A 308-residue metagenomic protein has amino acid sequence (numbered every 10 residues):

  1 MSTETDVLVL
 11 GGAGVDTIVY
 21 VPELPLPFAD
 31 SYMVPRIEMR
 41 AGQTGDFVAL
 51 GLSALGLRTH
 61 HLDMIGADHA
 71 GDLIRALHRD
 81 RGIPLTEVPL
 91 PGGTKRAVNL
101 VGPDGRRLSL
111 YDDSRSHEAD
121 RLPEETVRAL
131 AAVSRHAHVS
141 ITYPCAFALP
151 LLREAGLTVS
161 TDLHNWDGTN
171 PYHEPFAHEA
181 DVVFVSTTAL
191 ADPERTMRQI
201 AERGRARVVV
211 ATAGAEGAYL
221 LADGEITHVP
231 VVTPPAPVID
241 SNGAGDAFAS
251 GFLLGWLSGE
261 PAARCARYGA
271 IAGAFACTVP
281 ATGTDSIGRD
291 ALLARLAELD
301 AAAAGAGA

Functional and structural regions predicted by a protein language model:
M1-L62, G307-A308: Glycine-rich phosphate/adenosyl-contacting loop at the front of the ribokinase-like
M1-V15, L77-P89, L100-H228, A303-A308: Ribokinase/PfkB-type carbohydrate-kinase core domain
M1-V7, M33, M197-A308: Conserved phosphate-binding/catalytic region of the ribokinase-like
I18-E23, D72-L73, L149-P150: Short, glycine/acidic-enriched capping/hinge loops at junctions between secondary-structure elements
R58-T86: A glycine-rich beta-to-alpha transition motif near the start of alpha/beta enzyme domains, typified by
G92-K95: Short acidic/glycine-enriched loop/turn segments that link adjacent beta-strands
